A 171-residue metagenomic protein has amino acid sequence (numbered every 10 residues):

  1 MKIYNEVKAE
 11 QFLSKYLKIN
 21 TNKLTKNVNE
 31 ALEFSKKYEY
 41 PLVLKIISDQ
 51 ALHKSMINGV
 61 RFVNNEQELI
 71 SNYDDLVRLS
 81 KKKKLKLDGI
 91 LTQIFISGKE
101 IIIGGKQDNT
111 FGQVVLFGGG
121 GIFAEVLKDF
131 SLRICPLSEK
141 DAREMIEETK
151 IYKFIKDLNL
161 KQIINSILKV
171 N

Functional and structural regions predicted by a protein language model:
M1-N171: ATP-dependent carboxylate/acyl-activation modules
